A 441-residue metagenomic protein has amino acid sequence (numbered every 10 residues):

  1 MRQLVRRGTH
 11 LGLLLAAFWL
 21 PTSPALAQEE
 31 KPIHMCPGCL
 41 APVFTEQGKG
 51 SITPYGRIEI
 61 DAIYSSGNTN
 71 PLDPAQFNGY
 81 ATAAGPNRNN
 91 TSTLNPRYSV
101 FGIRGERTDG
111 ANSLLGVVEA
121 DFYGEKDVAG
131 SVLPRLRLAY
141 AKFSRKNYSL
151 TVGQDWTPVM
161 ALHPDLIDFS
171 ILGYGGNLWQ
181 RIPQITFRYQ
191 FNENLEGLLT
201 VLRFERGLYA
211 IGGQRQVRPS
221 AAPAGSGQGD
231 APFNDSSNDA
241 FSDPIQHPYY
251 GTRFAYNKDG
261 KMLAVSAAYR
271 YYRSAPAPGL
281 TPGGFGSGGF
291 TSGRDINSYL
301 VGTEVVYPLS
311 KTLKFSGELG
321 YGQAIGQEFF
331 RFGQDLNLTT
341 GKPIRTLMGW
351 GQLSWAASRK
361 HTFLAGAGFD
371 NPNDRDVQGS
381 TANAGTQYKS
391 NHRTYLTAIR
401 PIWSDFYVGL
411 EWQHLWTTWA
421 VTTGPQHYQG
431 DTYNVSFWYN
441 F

Functional and structural regions predicted by a protein language model:
M1-C36, A224-S226: Cleavable N-terminal export/targeting peptides
A25-F77, H361, R400-F406, F441: Outer-membrane beta-barrel biogenesis signature
Q28-C36, N70-S99, I103-R145, V159-G173 (+10 more regions): Surface-exposed loop and membrane-interface regions of Gram-negative outer-membrane beta-barrel proteins
A41-P74, A84-Y209, G213, Q246-M262 (+3 more regions): Outer membrane beta-barrel
P96, P134, Q180, I245-Y249 (+5 more regions): Membrane-spanning beta-strands of outer-membrane beta-barrel proteins
S113-G124, R203, V265-Y271, T362-N371 (+2 more regions): Transmembrane beta-strand segments that form the barrel wall of outer-membrane beta-barrel proteins
Y256-H392, L396: Detector for outer-membrane/organellar transmembrane beta-barrel domains, recognizing the amphipathic beta-strand
R400-I402, H427-F441: Outer-membrane beta-barrel "beta-signal"
